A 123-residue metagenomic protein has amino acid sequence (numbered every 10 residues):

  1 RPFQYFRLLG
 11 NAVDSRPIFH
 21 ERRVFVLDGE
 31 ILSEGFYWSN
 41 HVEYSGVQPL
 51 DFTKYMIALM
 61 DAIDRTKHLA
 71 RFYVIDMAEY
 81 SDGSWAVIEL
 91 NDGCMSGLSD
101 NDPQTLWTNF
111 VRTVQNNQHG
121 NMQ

Functional and structural regions predicted by a protein language model:
R1-I63, A78-S81: Phosphate-binding site of ATP-dependent enzymes
S15-I18, H68-F72: Short solvent-exposed loop/turn micro-motifs enriched in small/polar/acidic residues
H68-A70, E79-Q123: C-terminal active-site "lid" helix and adjoining low-complexity regulatory extension at the edge of ATP-using catalytic
